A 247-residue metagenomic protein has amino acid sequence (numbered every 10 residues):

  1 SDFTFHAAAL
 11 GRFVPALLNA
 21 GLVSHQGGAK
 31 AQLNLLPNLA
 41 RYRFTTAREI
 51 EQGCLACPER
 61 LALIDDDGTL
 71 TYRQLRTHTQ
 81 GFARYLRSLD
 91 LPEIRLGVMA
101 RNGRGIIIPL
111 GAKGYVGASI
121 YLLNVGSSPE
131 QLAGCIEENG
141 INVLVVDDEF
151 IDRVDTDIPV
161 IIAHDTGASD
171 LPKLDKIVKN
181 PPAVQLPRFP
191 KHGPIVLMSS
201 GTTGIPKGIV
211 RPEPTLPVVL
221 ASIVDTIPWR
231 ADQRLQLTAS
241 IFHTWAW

Functional and structural regions predicted by a protein language model:
S1-L70, Q74-L89, V116, L237: N-lobe entry segment of adenylate-forming
L35-F44, A168-G193: Flexible, low-complexity linker/hinge segments
Y42, G68, A83-S127: Conserved AMP-binding/adenylate-forming
I50-Q52, R104-L123, A133, I223-D225 (+1 more regions): Hydrophobic alpha-helical segments in the ANL/AMP-binding
T71-R73, P194-V218: Conserved AMP-binding A3 loop
R76-G81, I209-R230, T238: Conserved structural elements of the adenylate-forming
I94-A100, I227-W247: Conserved AMP-binding loop of ANL adenylate-forming enzymes
V125-V154, L171, D175, V219-Q236: Conserved ATP-dependent adenylate/AMP-binding module captured primarily in the ANL superfamily
